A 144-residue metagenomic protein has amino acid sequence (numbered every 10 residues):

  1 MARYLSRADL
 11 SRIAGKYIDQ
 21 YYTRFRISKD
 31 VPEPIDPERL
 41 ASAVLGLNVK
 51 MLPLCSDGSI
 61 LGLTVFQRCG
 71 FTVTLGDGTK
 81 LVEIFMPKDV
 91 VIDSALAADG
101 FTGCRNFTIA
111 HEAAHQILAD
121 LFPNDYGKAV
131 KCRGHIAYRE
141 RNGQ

Functional and structural regions predicted by a protein language model:
M1-Q144: Active-site hotspot residues in diverse enzymes, especially metal/ion-binding acidic/histidine motifs
